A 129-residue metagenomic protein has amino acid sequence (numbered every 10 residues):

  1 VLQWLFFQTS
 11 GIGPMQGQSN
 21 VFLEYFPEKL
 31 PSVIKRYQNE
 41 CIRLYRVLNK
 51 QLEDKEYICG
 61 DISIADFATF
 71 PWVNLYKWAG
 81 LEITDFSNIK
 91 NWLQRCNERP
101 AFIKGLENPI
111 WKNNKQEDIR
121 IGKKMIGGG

Functional and structural regions predicted by a protein language model:
W4-E98: GST-like fold's C-terminal all-alpha helical module
P109-G129: Acidic/histidine-enriched, glycine/proline-rich intrinsically disordered or flexible terminal extensions
